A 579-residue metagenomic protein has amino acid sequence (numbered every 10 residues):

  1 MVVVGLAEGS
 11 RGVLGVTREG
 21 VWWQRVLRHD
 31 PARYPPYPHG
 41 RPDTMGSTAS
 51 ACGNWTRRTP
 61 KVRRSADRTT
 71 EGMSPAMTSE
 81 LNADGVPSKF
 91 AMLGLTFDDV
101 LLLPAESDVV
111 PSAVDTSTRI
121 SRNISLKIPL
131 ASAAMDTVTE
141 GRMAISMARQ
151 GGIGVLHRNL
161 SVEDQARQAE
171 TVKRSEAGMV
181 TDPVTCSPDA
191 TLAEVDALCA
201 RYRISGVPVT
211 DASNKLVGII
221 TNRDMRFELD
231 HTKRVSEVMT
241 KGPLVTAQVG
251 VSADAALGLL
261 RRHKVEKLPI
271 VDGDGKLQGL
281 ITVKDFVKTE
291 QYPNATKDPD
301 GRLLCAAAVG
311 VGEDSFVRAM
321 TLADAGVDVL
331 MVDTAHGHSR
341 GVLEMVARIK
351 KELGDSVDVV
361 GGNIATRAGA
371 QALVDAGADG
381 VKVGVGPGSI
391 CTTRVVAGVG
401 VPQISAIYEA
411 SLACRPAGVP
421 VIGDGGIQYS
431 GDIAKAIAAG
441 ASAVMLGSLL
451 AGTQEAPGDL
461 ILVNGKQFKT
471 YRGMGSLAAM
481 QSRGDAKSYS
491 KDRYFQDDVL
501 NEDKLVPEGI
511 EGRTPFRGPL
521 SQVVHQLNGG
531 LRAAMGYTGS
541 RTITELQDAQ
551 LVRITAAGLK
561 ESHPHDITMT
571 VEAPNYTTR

Functional and structural regions predicted by a protein language model:
G46, W55, D67, E71-E106 (+7 more regions): Alpha/beta catalytic cores of nucleotide-metabolism and tRNA/nucleoside-modifying enzymes
V114-L126, A133-M135, D164-I204, V209-D211 (+4 more regions): Bateman/CBS regulatory modules and CBS-like beta-alpha motifs in cytosolic regions of diverse proteins
K127-L130, M179, P299-A307, E352-A365 (+1 more regions): Short beta-strand/loop segments at the ligand-binding rim of alpha/beta enzyme cores
M143-A144, V317-R318, L322, A365-G380 (+1 more regions): Catalytic cores of alpha/beta
G152-D164, V329-L330, T334-S339, V383-A397 (+1 more regions): Glycine-rich phosphate-binding active-site loops on the catalytic face of alpha/beta enzymes
L156-S161, R167, I204, P208 (+5 more regions): Short beta->alpha transition motifs characteristic of CBS
H157-N159, T185, G206, T246-A247 (+5 more regions): Catalytic beta/alpha-barrel core
V162-Q168, V283-A295, D314-F316, A335-G354 (+3 more regions): Active-site-adjacent beta->alpha loops and helix N-cap segments on the catalytic face of soluble alpha/beta enzymes
